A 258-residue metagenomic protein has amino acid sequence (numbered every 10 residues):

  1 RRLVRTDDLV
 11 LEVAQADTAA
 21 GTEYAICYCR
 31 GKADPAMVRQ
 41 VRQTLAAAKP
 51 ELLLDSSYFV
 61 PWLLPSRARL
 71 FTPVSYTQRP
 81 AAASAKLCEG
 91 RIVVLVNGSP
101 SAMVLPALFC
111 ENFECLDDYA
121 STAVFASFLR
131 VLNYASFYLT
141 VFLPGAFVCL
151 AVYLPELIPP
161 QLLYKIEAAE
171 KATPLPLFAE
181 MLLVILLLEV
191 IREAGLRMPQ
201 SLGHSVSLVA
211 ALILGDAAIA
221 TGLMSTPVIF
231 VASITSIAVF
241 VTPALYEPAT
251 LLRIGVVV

Functional and structural regions predicted by a protein language model:
R1-E180, Y246-A249: Cytosolic regulatory modules rich in charged/polar residues
V124-S127, F137-C149, L154-V258: Generic detector of multi-pass transmembrane helix bundles and their immediately adjacent loops in polytopic membrane
